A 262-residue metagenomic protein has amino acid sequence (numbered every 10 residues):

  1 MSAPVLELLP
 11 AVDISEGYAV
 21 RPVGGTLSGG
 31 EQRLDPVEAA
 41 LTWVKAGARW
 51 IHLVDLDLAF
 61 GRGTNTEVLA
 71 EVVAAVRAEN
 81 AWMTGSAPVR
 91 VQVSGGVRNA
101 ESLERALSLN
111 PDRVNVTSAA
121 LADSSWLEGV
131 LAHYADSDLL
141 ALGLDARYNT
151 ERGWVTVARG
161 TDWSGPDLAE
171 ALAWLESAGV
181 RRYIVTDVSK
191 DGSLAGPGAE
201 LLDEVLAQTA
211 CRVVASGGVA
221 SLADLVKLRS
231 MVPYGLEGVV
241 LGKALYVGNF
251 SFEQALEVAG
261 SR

Functional and structural regions predicted by a protein language model:
E7-A11, W50, P88-Q92, D112-N115 (+4 more regions): Structural preference for beta-strand elements that scaffold enzyme active sites
P10, R62-Q92, E128-D145, G196-L222: Alpha-helix-loop-beta-strand connector modules within alpha/beta enzyme cores
D13, W43, I51, A106 (+5 more regions): Conserved, mostly hydrophobic/aromatic
S15-L27, L107-D191: Conserved anion-binding
G25-K45: Short catalytic helix/loop segments, enriched in acidic residues and glycine and frequently bearing histidine
W50-V68, S118, V185-L194: Glycine-rich, proline-tolerant flexible connector loops at the mouths of alpha/beta enzymes
R90-V114, E200-G235, F250, Q254-A255: Catalytic cores of alpha/beta
S125-Y134, R229-V232, L236-L241, L245-R262: C-terminal helical cap(s) of enzyme catalytic domains, especially alpha/beta-barrels
